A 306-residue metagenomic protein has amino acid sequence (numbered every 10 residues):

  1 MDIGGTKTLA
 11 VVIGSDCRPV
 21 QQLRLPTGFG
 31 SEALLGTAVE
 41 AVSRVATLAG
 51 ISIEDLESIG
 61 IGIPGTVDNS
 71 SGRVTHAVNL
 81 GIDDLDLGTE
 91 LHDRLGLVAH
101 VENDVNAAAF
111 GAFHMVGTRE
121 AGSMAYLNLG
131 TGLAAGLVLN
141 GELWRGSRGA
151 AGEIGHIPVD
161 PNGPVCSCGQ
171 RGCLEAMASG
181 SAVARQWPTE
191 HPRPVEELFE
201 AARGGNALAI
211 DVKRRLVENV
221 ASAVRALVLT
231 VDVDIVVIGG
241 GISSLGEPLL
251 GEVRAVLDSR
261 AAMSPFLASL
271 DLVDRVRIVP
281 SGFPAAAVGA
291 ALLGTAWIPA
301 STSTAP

Functional and structural regions predicted by a protein language model:
M1-S58, D68-S70, T89-L97, H114-A121 (+1 more regions): ATP-binding/phosphotransfer module of carbohydrate and carboxylate kinases, centering on a glycine-rich
D2, G60-P64, E102, Y126-G132 (+1 more regions): Short beta-strand segments
R18-P19, V74, L143-W144: Hydrophobic "anchor" residues
L23-L25, V78, S147: Short hydrophobic alpha-helix segments
P26-F29, I82, A150-E153: A short acidic/small-residue loop/turn micro-motif
G72-D83: A charged helix-plus-loop insertion that forms the helical arch/lid used to bind and gate nucleic-acid substrates
V98-A112, R119, A125-L127: ATP-dependent carbohydrate kinase catalytic cores
R119-M177: Glycine-rich phosphate-binding loop of actin/hexokinase-like ATP-binding domains
